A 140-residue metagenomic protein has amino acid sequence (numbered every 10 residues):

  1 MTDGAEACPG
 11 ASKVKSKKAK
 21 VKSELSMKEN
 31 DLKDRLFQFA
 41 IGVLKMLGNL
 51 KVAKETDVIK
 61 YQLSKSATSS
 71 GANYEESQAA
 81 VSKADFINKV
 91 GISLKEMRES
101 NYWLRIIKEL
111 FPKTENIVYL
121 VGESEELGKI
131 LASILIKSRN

Functional and structural regions predicted by a protein language model:
M1-E76, A80-N140: Short, C-terminally biased terminal segments at protein or domain edges
